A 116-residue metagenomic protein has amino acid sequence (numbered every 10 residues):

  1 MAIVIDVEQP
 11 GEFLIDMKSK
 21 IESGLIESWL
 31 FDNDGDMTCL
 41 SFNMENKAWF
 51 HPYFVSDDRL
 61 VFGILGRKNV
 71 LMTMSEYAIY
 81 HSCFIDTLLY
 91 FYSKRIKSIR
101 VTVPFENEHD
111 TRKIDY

Functional and structural regions predicted by a protein language model:
M1-L40: Negatively charged, low-complexity tracts enriched in Asp/Glu with abundant Ser/Thr
V7-F13, N46, G66-K68: Beta-strand elements of well-folded, non-transmembrane domains
L25, F31, K68-S75, S98 (+1 more regions): Extracellular or exported targeting regions of proteins
L25-L30, G35-T38, V55-G63, P104 (+1 more regions): Intrinsically disordered, charged low-complexity linkers and terminal tails that flank or connect structured domains
L40-P52: Short, solvent-exposed beta-alpha or beta-beta edge segments that form flexible loop/patches at the rim of ligand
W49-S75: Intrinsically disordered, low-complexity regulatory segments enriched in Ser/Thr/Pro and charged residues
L71-I99: C-terminal structural segments of small proteins and small subunits
S93-Y116: Short, highly charged C-terminal tails/helix-capping segments
